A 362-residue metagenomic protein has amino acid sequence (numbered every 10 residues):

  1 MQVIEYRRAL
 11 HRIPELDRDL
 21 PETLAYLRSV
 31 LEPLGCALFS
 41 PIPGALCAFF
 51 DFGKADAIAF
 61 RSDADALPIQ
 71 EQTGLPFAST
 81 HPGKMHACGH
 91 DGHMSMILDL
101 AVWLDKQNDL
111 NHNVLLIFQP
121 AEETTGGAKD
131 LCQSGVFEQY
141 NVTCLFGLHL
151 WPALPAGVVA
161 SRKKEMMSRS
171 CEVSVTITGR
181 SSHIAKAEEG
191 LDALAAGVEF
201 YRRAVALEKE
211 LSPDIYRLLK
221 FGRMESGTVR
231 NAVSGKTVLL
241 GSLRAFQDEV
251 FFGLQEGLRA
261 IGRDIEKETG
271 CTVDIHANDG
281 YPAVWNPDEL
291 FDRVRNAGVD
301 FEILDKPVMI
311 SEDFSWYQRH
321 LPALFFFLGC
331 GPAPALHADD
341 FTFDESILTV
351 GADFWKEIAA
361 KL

Functional and structural regions predicted by a protein language model:
M1-H86, D91, S95-L98, V102-L110: Acidic/His- and Gly-rich active-site-bordering loop/insert found across diverse amide/peptide-bond hydrolases
M1-P14, P33, K106, S168 (+4 more regions): N-terminal hydrophobic/helix-forming segments and targeting peptides
L10, A48, F60, H90 (+8 more regions): Divalent metal-coordination and catalytic microenvironments
A59-R61, Q70, V173, F325-C330: Non-cysteine beta-strand/loop elements that form the S-adenosyl-L-methionine
L67-I69, G74-M85, G92, L100 (+3 more regions): Histidine/acidic-residue-rich, glycine-tolerant segments that coordinate divalent metal ions
V198-L362: Metal-dependent amide/peptide-bond hydrolase catalytic core, centered on the "pita-bread" metallohydrolase fold
